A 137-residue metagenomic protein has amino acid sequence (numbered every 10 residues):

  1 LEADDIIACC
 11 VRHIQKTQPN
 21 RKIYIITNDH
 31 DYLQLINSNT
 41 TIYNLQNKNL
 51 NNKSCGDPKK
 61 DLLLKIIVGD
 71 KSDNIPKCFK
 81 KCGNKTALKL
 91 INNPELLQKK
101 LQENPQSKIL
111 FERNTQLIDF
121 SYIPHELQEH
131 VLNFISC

Functional and structural regions predicted by a protein language model:
L1-S136: Extended two-metal-dependent nuclease catalytic cores across DNA- and RNA-processing enzymes
